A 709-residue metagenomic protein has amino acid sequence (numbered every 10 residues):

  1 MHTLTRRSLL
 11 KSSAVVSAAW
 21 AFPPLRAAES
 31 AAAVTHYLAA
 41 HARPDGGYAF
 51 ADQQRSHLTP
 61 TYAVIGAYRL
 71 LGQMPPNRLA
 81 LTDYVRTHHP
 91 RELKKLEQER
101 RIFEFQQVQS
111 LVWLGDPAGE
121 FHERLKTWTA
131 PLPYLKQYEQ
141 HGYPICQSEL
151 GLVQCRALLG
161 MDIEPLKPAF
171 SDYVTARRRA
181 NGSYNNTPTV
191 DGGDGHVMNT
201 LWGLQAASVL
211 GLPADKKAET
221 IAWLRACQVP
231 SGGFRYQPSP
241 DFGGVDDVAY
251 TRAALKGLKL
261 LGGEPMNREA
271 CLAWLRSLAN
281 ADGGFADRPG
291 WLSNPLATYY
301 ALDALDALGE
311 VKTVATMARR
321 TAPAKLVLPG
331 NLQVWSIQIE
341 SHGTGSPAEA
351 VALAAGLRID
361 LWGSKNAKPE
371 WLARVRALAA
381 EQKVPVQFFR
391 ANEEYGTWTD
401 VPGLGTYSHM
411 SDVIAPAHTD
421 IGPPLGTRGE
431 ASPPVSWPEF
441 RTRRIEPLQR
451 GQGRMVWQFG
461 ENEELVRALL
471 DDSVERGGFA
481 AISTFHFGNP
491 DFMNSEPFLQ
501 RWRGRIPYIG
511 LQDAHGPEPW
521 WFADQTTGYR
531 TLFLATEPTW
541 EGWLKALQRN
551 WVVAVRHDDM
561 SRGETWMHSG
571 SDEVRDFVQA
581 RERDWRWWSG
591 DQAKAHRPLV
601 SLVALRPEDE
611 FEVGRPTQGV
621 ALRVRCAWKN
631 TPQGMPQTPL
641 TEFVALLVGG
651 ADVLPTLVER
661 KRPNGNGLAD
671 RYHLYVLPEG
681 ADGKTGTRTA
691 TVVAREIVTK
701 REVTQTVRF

Functional and structural regions predicted by a protein language model:
M1-S17: N-terminal secretory signal peptides and thylakoid transit peptides that target proteins across membranes
S30-G47, P76-K94, G119-E139, P165-N185 (+3 more regions): Long, well-ordered core segments of solenoidal/helical folds
A33, Y37, A63, A80 (+13 more regions): Extracytoplasmic/secreted proteins, especially bacterial periplasmic and envelope-associated proteins
A51-P75, K94-H122, Q137-P168, N185-K217 (+2 more regions): An alpha-helical repeat/solenoid feature that recognizes helix-turn-helix modules
P323-V334, Q338-A350, A355, I506-P507 (+1 more regions): C-terminal functional module detector
L326-E461, L465-L469, G477, S483-F498 (+1 more regions): A metal-dependent hydrolase metal-coordination microenvironment
M410-S411, G477, R503, T526-G528: Short, solvent-exposed loop/turn segments at the edges of secondary structure
